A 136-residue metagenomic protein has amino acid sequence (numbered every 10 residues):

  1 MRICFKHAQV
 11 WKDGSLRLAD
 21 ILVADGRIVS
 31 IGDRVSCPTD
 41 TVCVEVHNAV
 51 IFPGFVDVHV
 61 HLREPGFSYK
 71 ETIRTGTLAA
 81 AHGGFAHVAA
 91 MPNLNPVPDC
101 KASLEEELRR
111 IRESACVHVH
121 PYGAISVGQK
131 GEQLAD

Functional and structural regions predicted by a protein language model:
M1-P38: N-terminal metal-binding scaffold of metallo-dependent hydrolase/deaminase domains
K6, A24-D25, H47, F52-G54: A cytosolic small-molecule/anion-sensing beta-strand core signal
A8, G26, A80, G84 (+1 more regions): Residue-level signal for inorganic ion chemistry
S36-I51: Active-site metal-binding motif and surrounding structural segment of the metallo-beta-lactamase
D40, F85, C116-H118: A generic structural signal for alpha->beta connector loops
V44-E45, A90, P121: General beta-strand structural signal in soluble alpha/beta enzymes
A49-S114: Metal-associated gating/positioning segment near the N- to mid-region
R110-D136: Metal-coordinating catalytic core of metallo-dependent amide/deamination hydrolases
